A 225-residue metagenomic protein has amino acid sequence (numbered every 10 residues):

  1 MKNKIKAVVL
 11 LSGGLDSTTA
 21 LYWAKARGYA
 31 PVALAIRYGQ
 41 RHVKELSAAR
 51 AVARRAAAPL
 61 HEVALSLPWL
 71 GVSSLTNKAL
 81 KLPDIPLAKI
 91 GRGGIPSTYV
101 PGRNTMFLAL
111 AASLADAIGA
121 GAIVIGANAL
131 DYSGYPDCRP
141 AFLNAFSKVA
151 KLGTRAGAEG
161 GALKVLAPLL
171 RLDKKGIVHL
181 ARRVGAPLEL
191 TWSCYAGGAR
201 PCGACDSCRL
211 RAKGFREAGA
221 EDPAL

Functional and structural regions predicted by a protein language model:
K2-V184: ATP-dependent adenylation/nucleotidyltransferase module used to activate substrates
E62-L65, P187-Y195: Conserved S-adenosyl-L-methionine
D84-P86, A212-E217: A polyampholytic, Gly/Pro-enriched intrinsically disordered region
A109, W192-K213: Local cysteine-cluster metal-coordination motifs and their immediate loop/turn environment, predominantly Fe-S cluster
T154, R216-G219: Short amphipathic alpha-helical interaction/hinge segments
V165, L188-L190, P201: A short pocket-lining beta-strand/turn micro-motif at the edge of beta-sheets
G197-G198, A218-L225: Short cysteine/histidine-rich metal-coordination sites, predominantly Zn2+-binding motifs
